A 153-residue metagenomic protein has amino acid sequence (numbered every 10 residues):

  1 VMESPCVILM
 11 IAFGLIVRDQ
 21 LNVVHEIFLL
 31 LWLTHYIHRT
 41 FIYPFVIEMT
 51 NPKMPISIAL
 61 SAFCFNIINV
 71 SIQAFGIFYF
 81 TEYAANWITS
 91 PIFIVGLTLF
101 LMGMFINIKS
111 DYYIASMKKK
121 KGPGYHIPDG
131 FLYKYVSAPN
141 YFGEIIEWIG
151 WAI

Functional and structural regions predicted by a protein language model:
V1-S137, F142-I153: Membrane-anchoring alpha-helices and their flanking helix-loop junctions
